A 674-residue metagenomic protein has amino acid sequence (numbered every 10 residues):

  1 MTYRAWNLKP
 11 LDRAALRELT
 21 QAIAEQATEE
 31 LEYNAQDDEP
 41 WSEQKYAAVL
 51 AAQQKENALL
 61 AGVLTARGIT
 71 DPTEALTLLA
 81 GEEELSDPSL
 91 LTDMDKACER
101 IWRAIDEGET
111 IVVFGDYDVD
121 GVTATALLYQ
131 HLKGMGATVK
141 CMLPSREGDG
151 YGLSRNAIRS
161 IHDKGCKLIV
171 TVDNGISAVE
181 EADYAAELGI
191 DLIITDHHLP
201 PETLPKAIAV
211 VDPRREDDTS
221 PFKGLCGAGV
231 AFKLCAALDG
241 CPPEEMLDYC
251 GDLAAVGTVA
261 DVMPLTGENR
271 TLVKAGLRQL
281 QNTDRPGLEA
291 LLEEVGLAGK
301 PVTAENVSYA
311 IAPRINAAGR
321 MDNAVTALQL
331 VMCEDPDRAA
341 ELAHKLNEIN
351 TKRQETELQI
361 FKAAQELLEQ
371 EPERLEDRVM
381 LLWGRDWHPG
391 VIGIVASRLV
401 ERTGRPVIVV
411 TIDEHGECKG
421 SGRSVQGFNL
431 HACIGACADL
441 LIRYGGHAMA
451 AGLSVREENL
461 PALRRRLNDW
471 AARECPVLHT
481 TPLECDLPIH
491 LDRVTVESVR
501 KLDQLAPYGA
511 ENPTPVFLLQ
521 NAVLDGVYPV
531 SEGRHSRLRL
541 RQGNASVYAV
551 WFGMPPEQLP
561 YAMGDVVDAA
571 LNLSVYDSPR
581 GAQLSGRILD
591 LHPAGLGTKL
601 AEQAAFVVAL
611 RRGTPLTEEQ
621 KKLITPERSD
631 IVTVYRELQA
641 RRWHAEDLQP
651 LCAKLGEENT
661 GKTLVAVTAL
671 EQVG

Functional and structural regions predicted by a protein language model:
M1-A48, A66, T70-A80, E84-L85 (+3 more regions): Terminal, basic amphipathic appendages of nucleotide-handling enzymes
Y3, P10-R13, R17, W41-S42 (+4 more regions): Hydrophobic helix-and-loop "lid/oligomerization" segment in the mid-to-C-terminal part of catalytic domains
L127, K206-V259: Short alpha-helices
K133, T138, R270-P313, A317-Q365 (+3 more regions): Acidic, two-metal ion nucleic-acid-processing modules in DNA metabolism proteins
I158, A182-D183, V667: Short amphipathic alpha-helical segments and helix-helix/interface helices
K167, I208, D568: Conserved acidic residues
V172-L225: Histidine/acidic-residue-rich, glycine-tolerant segments that coordinate divalent metal ions
